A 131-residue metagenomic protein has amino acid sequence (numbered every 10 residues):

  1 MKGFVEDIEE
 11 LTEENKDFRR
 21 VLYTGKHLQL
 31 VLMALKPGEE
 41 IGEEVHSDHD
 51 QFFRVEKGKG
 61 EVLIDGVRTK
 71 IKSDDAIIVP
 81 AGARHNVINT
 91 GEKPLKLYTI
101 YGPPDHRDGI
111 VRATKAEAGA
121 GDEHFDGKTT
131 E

Functional and structural regions predicted by a protein language model:
M1-H27, R112-E131: A short, N-terminal "cap"/entry segment at the start of jelly-roll beta-barrel domains of the cupin/DSBH fold
I8-E43, H49, I100: A short glycine-rich, His/Asp/Glu-containing loop-to-beta-strand
L28, P37, D48, V67 (+2 more regions): A generic "binding-loop/recognition-motif" signal
H49-G60: Glycine- and acidic-residue-biased ligand/ion/polar-headgroup-sensing regions
V67-A81: Short acidic-glycine-tyrosine-enriched beta hairpin
A81-R107: Ligand-binding loop in jelly-roll beta-barrel domains
